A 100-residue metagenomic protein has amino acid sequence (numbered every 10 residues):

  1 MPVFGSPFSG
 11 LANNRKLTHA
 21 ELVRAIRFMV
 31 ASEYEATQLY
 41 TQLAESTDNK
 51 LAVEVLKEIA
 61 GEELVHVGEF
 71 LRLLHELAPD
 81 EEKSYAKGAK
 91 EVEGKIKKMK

Functional and structural regions predicted by a protein language model:
M1-K100: Iron-associated oxidoreductase/ferritin-like identity signal
